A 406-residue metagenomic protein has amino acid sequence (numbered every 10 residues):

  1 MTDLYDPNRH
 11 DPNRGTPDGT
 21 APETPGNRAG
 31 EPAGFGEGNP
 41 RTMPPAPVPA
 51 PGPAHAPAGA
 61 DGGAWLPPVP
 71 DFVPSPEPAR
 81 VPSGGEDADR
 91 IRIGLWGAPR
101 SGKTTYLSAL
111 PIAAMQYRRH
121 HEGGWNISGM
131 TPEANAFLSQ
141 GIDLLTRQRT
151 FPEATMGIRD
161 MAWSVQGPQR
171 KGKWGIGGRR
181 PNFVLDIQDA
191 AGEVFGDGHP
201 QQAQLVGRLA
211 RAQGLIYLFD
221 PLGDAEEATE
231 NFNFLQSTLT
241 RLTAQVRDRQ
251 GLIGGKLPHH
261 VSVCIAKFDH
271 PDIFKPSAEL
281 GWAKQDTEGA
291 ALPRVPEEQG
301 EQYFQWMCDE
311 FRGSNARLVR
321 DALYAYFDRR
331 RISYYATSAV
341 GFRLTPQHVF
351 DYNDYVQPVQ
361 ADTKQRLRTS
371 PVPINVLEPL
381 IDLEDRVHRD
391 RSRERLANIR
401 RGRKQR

Functional and structural regions predicted by a protein language model:
M1-W96, R100, G402-R403: Short, flexible boundary segments at extreme N-termini or domain junctions of P-loop NTPases and their
T2-D11, V69-L185: Conserved G1/Walker A P-loop phosphate-binding module
L4, G214-R406: Conserved GTP-binding G-domain of TRAFAC-class P-loop NTPases and closely related GTPase folds
V73-A79, S83-R92, D197-H199, T240-A244 (+2 more regions): Short linear interaction motifs
P78, I158-I216, G223-T229: Switch II of P-loop NTPase G domains
G85, E153-T155, G177-G178, V206-L209 (+2 more regions): A general structural signal for short secondary-structure junctions and capping/turn motifs
I91-R92, Q169-G172, H199-A203, R247-R249 (+1 more regions): Short alpha-helical segments and helix-capping/turn motifs at coil-helix boundaries
G97-P99, G167-Q169, I187, A191-V194 (+3 more regions): Short, flexible loop/turn elements at secondary-structure junctions
